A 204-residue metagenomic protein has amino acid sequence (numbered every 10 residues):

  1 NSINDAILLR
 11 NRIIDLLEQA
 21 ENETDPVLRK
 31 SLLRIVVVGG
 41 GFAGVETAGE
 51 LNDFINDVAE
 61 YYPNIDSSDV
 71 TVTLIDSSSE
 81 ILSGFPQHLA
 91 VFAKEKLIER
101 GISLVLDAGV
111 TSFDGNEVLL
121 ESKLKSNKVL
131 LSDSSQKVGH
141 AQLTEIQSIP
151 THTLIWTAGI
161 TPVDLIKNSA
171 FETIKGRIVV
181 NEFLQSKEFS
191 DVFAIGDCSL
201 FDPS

Functional and structural regions predicted by a protein language model:
N1-D5, I35: Dinucleotide-binding Rossmann-like beta1-alpha1 core, especially the glycine-rich loop that anchors the ADP
N4-T24, Q136, Q147-S204: FAD-site-proximal beta/loop scaffold in flavoenzymes
L9-S67: Rossmann-like NAD(P)H-binding beta-loop-alpha module
S31-R34, E50-T111: Rossmann-like dinucleotide-binding cores of NAD(P)H-dependent redox enzymes
A43, E80, T161: Conserved Rossmann-like nucleotide-cofactor binding loop
V45, I75, I195-G196: Active-site flanking residues adjacent to catalytic metal/cofactor-binding acidic residues
L106-A108, D114, S122, G196: Short loop/edge segments at beta-strand edges and connector loops that shape dinucleotide/nucleotide cofactor-binding
D114-S148: Conserved beta-strand-loop-beta-strand element in the redox core of flavoprotein oxidoreductases
